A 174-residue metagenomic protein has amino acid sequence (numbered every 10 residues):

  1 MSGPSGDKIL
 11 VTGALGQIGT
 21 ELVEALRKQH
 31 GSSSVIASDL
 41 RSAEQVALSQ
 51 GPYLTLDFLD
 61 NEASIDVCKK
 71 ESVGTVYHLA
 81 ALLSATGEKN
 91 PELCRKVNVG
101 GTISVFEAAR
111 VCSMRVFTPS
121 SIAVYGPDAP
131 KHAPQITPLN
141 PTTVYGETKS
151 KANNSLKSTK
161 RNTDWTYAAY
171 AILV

Functional and structural regions predicted by a protein language model:
S2-Q29: N-terminal Rossmann NAD(P)H-binding glycine-rich loop of SDR-like oxidoreductase domains
T12, S38, V76-A80, V116-I122 (+1 more regions): SDR active-site strand-loop-helix element
G31-R41: Conserved glycine-rich Rossmann-like NAD(P)H-binding loop of the short-chain dehydrogenase/reductase
L48-D60: Rossmann-fold cofactor-recognition segment
F58-V97, A108: NAD(P)H-binding glycine-rich loop region in Rossmannoid oxidoreductase-like domains and their noncatalytic homologs
I103-V144, T163-Y170: Conserved Rossmann-fold NAD(P)-dependent oxidoreductase catalytic core, especially the SDR/UDP-sugar
T148: Active-site helix of classical SDR
N154-V174: Conserved beta-loop-beta element that borders a ligand/cofactor-binding pocket
